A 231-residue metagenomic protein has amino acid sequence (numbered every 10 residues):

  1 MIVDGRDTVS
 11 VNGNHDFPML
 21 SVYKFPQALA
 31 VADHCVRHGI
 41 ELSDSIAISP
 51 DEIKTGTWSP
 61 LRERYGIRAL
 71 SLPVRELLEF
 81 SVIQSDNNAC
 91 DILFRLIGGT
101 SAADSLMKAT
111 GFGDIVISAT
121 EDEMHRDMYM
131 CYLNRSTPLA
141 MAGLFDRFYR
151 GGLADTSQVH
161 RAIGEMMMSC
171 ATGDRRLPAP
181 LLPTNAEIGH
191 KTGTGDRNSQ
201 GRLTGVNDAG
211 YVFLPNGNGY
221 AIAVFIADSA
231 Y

Functional and structural regions predicted by a protein language model:
M1-G13, V212-F213, I222: A short, well-structured edge-of-sheet supersecondary motif
P18-I46, S81, I222: Active-site SXXK
F25-P26, Y132-M168, V206-D228: Active-site-proximal alpha-helical segments within enzyme catalytic domains
D33-I53, G99-T100, D104, D155-H160: Short, well-structured active-site flanking segments
I53-I92, T100, N134, P138: Conserved catalytic neighborhood of penicillin-recognizing serine enzymes
L70, D91-G152: Mid-domain, small-residue-enriched loop/turn segments at the edges of structured enzyme/sensor domains
K108, G143-D196: Conserved active-site loop region of the serine DD-peptidase/beta-lactamase
R175-Y231: Short, Gly/Ser/Thr-enriched beta-strand-loop segments that form substrate-interacting elements of hydrolase/peptidase
